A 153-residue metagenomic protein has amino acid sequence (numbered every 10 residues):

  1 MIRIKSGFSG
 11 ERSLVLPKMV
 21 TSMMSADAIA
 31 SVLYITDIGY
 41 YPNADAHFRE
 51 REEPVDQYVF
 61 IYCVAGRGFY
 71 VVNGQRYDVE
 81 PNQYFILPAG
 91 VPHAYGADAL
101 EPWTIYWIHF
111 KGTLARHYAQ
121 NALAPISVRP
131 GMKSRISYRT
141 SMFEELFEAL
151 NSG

Functional and structural regions predicted by a protein language model:
M1-Y34, R51, A149-S152: A short, N-terminal "cap"/entry segment at the start of jelly-roll beta-barrel domains of the cupin/DSBH fold
I2-R3, T104-I105, F110, S127-P130 (+1 more regions): Short, surface-exposed, charge-dense and proline/glycine-enriched linear segments
S6-S9, R67, K111, P130: Feature targets compositionally biased, intrinsically disordered low-complexity regions with long contiguous runs
G7-R12, K18-T21, I61, P88-A89 (+2 more regions): Hydrophobic transmembrane alpha-helix bundles
A28, Q57, K133-I136: Generic detection of long, well-ordered alpha-helical segments
A30-P125: N-terminal regulatory/effector-sensing and dimerization cores that precede helix-turn-helix DNA-binding domains
H117-G153: Amphipathic alpha-helical segments enriched in hydrophobic/aromatic residues interleaved with Lys/Arg
